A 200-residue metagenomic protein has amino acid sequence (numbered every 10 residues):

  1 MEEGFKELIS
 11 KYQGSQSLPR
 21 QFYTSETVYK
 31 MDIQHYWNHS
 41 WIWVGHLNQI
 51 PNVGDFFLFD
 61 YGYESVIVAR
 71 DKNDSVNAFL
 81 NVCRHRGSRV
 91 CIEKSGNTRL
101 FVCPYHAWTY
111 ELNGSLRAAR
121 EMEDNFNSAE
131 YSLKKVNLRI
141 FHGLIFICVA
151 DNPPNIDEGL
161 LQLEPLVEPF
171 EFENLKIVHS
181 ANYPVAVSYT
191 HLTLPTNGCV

Functional and structural regions predicted by a protein language model:
F5-P19, E173: Short, contiguous pre-domain boundary segments
L18-Y61, V66: Non-catalytic accessory segments flanking enzyme active sites
D32, L138, L192: A residue-level signal for conserved active-site and pocket-lining positions in enzyme catalytic cores
W37-W41, S88, N197: Generic structural signal for secondary-structure transition and capping sites
Q49-D151, D157-P165: Rieske [2Fe-2S] iron-sulfur-binding domain
E168-F172: Core active-site phosphate/anionic-ligand binding loop and the adjoining beta-turn-alpha structural block in enzyme
V178-Y189: A conserved active-site cap/scaffold subdomain adjacent to cofactor or substrate pockets
H191-V200: Single conserved hydrophobic/aromatic residue that forms the stacking wall/gate of nucleotide- or nucleobase-binding
